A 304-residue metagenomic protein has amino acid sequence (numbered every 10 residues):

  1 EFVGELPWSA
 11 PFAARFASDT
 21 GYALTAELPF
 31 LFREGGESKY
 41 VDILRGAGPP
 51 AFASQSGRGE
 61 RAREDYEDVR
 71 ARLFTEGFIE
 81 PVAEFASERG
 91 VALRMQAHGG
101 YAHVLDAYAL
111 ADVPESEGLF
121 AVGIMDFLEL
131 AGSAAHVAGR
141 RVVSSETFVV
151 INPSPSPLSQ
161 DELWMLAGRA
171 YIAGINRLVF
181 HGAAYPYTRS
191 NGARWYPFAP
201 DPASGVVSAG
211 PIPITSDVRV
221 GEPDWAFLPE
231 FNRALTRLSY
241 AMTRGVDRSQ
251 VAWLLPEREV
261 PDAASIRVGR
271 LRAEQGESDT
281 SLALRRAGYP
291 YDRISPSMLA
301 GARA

Functional and structural regions predicted by a protein language model:
F2-A304: Carbohydrate-binding surfaces of carbohydrate-active enzymes
